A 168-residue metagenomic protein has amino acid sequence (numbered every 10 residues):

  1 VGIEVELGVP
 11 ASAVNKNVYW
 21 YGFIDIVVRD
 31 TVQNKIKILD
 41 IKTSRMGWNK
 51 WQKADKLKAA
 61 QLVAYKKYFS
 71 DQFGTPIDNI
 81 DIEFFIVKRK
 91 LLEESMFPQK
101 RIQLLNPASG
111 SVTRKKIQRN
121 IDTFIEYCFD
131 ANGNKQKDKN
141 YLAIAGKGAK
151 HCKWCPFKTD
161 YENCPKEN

Functional and structural regions predicted by a protein language model:
V1-W48, D71-D81, L92: Catalytic cores of nuclease domains that cleave nucleic-acid phosphodiester backbones
A13-V14, Q52, L142: A general structural-boundary detector
Y19-Y21, L57, K147: A generic fold-level signal
I24, V63, K153: Residue-level detector of short, conserved catalytic/binding motifs and their immediate flanks
K50-A60: Short alpha-helix boundary/capping segments
D55, K67-N168: Metal-dependent nuclease catalytic regions and adjoining charged, substrate-binding loops involved in nucleic-acid end
A60-Y68: Short amphipathic alpha-helical face segments that pack within enzyme cores and frequently flank/anchor catalytic
